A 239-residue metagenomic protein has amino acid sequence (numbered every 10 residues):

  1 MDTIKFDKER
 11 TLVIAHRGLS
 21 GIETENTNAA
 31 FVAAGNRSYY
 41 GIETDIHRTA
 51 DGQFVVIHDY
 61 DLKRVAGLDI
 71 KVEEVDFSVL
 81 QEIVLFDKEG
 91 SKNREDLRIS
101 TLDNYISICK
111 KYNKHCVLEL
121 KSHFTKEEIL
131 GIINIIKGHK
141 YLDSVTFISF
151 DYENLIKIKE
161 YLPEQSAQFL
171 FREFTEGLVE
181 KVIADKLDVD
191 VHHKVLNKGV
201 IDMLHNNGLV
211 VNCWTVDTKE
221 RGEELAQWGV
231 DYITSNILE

Functional and structural regions predicted by a protein language model:
M1-E239: Phosphate-group recognition and catalysis centered on beta-loop-alpha active-site segments
